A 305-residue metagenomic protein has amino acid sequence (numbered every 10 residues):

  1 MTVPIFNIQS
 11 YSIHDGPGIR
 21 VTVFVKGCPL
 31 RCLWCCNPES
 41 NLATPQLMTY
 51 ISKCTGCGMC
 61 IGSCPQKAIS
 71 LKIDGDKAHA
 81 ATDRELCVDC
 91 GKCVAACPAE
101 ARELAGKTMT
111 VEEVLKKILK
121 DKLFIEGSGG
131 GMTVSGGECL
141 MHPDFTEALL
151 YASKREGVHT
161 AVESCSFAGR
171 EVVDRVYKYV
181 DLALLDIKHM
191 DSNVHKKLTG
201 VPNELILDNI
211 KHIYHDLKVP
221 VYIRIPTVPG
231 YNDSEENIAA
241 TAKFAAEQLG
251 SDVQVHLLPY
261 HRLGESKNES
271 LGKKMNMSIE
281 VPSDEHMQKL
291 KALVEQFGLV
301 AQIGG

Functional and structural regions predicted by a protein language model:
I5-M59, H79-D89: N-terminal pre-triad scaffold of radical SAM enzymes
L33-S40, M59-A81, K92-T108: Iron-sulfur cluster-binding cysteine motifs and their immediate structural context in ferredoxin-like electron-transfer
I51-T55, G106-D121: Extended, non-globular alpha-helical segments
K67, E100, R155-E156, F297: Conserved dinucleotide-binding and phosphotransfer motif residues
E112-E269: Conserved AdoMet/S-adenosylmethionine-binding subsite of the radical SAM
K196, N276-M287: A short acidic, glycine-rich active-site loop that binds or catalyzes chemistry on phosphate/adenosine moieties
E269-M277: Short glycine/proline- and charge-enriched loop/turn segments that cap or connect secondary-structure elements
E285-G305: A cross-taxonomic marker for long C-terminal extensions/tails that follow the last structured domain
